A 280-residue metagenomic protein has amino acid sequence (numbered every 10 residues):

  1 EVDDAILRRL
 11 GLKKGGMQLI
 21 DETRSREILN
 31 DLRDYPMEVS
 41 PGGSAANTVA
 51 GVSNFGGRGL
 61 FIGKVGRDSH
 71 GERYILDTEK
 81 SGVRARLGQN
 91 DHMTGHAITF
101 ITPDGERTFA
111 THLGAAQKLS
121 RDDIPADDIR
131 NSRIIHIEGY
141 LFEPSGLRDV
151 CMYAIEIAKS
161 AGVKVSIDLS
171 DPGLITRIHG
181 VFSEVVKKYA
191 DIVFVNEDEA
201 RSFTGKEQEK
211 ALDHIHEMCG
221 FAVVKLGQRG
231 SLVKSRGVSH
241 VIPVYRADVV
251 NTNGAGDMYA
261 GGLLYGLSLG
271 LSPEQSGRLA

Functional and structural regions predicted by a protein language model:
E1-I62: Glycine-rich phosphate/adenosyl-contacting loop at the front of the ribokinase-like
L10-G16, Q208-A280: Conserved phosphate-binding/catalytic region of the ribokinase-like
P36-S44, K64-G66, Q89-H92, N253: Active-site nucleophile and cofactor-binding loops and adjacent substrate-binding regions of central metabolic enzymes
D77-H92: A glycine-rich helix N-cap at a beta->alpha junction
G88, T99-S145: Conserved phosphate-binding/catalytic loop of the ribokinase/pfkB sugar-kinase fold
A110, I134-Y140, V163-S170, F194-E197 (+1 more regions): Short beta-strands and strand-loop turn motifs
K159-K164, L169-P243: Conserved phosphate/ATP/ADP-binding segment of small-molecule kinases
